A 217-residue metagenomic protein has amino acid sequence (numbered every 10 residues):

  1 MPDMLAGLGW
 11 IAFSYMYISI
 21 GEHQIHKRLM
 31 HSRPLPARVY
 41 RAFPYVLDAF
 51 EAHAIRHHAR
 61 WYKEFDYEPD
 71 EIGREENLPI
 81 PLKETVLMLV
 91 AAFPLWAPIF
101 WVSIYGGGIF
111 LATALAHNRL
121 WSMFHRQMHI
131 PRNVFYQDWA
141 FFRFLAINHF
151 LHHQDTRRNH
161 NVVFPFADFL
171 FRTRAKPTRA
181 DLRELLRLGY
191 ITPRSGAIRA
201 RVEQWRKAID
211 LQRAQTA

Functional and structural regions predicted by a protein language model:
M1-L8: Feature marks short, highly hydrophobic, charge-poor N-terminal signal-anchor/signal peptide-like helices that anchor
L5, F150, R179, A208-A217: Intrinsic low-complexity, intrinsically disordered segments enriched in polar/basic residues
L8-A12, G108-L111: Hydrophobic alpha-helical transmembrane segments
I18-Y190, R201, W205: Membrane-embedded catalytic scaffold of the fatty acid hydroxylase/desaturase
L188-A217: A membrane-cytosol interface segment of integral membrane proteins
